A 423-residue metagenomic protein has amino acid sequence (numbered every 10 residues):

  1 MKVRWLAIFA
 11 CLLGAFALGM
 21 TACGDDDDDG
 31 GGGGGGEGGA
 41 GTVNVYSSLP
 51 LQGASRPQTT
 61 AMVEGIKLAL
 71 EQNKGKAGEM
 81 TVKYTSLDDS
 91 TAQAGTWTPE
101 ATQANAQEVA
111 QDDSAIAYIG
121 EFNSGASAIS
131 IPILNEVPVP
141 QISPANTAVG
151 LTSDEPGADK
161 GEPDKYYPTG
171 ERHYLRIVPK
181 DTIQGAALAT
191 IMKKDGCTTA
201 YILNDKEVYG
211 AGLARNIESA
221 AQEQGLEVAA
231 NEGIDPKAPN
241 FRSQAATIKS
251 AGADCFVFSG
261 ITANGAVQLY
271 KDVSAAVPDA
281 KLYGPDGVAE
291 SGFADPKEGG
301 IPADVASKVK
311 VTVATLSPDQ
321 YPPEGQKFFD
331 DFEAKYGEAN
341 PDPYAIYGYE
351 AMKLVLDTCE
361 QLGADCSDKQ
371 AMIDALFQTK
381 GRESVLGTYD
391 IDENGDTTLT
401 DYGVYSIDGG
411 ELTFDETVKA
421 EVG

Functional and structural regions predicted by a protein language model:
M1-F9: Bacterial N-terminal signal peptides that target proteins for export
G19-A22: C-terminal motif of bacterial Sec signal peptides marking the signal peptidase cleavage site
D27-G36, P57-A61, Q72, K76-G161 (+3 more regions): Beta-alpha junction/loop-to-helix N-cap segments that form part of ligand/metal-binding clefts
E37-K67, N73, A77, L87-P99 (+4 more regions): Extracytoplasmic "Venus flytrap"
K67, E71-G78, Q107-A115, I131-V139 (+9 more regions): Sec-exported extracytoplasmic/periplasmic mature domains
A115-E232, K281-D304: Extracytoplasmic ligand/sensor domains, especially the bilobed periplasmic-binding protein
D272-Y349, D408, L412-E421: Extracellular/periplasmic periplasmic-binding protein-like sensory domains
D331-I346, L356-F414: Segments of small-molecule ligand-sensing domains
